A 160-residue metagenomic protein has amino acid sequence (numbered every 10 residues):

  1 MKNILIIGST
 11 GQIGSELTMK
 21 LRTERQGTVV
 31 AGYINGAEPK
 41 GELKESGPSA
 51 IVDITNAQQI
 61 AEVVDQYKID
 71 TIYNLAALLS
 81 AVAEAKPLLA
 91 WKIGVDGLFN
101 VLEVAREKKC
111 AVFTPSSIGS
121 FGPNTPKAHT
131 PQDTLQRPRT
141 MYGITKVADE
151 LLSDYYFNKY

Functional and structural regions predicted by a protein language model:
N3-E24: N-terminal Rossmann NAD(P)H-binding glycine-rich loop of SDR-like oxidoreductase domains
I7, G32, I72-L78, V112-I118: SDR active-site strand-loop-helix element
Q26-E38: Conserved glycine-rich Rossmann-like NAD(P)H-binding loop of the short-chain dehydrogenase/reductase
K44-N56: Rossmann-fold cofactor-recognition segment
I54-I93: NAD(P)H-binding glycine-rich loop region in Rossmannoid oxidoreductase-like domains and their noncatalytic homologs
D70, A85-V112: NAD(P)-cofactor binding segment of oxidoreductase domains
F99-M141: Conserved Rossmann-fold NAD(P)-dependent oxidoreductase catalytic core, especially the SDR/UDP-sugar
P123, R139-Y160: Active-site Tyr-X1-5-Lys
